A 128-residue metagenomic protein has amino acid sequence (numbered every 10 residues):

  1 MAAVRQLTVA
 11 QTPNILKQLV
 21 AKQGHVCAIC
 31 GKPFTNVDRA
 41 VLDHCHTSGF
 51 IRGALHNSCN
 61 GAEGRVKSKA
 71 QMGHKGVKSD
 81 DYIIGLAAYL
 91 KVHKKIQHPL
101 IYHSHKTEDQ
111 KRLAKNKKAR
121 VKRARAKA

Functional and structural regions predicted by a protein language model:
M1-G24: Short, charged surface segments at domain edges that flank catalytic/cofactor-binding sites
L7, H74-V77, D81, Q110 (+1 more regions): Alpha-helix boundary/N-cap detector
I15-Q18, D43, T47, H74: Conserved aromatic-histidine-acidic binding/catalytic patches
H25-A28, A126-A128: Charged, low-complexity alpha-helical linker segments
V26-A70: Histidine-centered nuclease catalytic patch
T35-V41, H46, I51, P99-A128: BZIP DNA-binding basic region
T47-F50, E63-H103: Polybasic, low-complexity binding patches
